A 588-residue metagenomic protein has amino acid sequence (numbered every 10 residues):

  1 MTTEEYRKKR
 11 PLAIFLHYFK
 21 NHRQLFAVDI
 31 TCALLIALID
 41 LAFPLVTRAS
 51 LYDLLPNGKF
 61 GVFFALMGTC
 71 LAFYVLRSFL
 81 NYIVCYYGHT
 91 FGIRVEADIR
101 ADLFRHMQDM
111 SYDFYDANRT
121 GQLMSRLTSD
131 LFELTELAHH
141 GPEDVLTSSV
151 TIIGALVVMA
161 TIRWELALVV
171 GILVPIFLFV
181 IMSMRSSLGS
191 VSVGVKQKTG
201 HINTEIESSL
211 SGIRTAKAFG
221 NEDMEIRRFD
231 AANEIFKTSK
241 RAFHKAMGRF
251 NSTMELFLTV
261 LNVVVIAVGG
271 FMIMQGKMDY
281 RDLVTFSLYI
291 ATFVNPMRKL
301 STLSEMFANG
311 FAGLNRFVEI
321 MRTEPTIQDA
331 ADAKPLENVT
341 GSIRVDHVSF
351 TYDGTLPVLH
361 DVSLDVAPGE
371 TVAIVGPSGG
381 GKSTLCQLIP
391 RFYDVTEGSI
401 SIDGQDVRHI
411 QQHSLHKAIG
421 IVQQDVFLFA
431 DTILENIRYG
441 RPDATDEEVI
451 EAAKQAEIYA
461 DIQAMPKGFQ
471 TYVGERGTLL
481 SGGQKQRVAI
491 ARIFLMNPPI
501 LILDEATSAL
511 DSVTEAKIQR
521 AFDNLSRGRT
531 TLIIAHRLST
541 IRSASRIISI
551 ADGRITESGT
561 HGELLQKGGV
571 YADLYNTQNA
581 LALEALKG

Functional and structural regions predicted by a protein language model:
P11, F19, V84, G88-G92 (+3 more regions): Juxtamembrane loop-to-helix connectors within ABC transporter transmembrane domains
K20, F26-L80, Y87, A160-E165 (+1 more regions): Transmembrane helix-loop-helix hairpins at lipid-water interfaces of multipass membrane proteins, especially the type-1
R23-Q24, Y112-D113, S129-A138, P142 (+8 more regions): An intracellular "coupling" helix at the cytosolic face of ABC transporter transmembrane type-1 domains
T31, L35, I39-F43, L80 (+3 more regions): Hydrophobic alpha-helical transmembrane segments of ABC transporter permease domains
P56-L66, V158-I172, A246-N315, I320-M321: Helix-loop-helix
F73-G92, E143-V150, G171-V195, S209 (+4 more regions): Alpha-helical transmembrane segments of multi-pass membrane proteins
L336-G588: ABC-type nucleotide-binding domain
